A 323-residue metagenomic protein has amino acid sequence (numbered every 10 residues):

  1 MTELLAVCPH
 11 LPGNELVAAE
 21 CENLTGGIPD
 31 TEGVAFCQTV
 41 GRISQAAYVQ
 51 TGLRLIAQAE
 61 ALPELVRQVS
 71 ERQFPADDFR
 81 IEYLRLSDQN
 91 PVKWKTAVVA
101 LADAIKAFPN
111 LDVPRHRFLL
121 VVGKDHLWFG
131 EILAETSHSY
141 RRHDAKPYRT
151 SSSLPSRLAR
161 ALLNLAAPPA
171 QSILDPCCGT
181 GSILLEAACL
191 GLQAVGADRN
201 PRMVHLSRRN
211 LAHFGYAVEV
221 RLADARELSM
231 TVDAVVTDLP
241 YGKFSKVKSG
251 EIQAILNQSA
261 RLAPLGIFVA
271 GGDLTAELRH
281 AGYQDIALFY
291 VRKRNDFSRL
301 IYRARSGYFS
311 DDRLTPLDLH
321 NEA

Functional and structural regions predicted by a protein language model:
M1-T51, L55-A57, A61, R85-V92 (+2 more regions): Class I S-adenosyl-L-methionine-dependent methyltransferase catalytic core
L24, Q68, R72, A100 (+1 more regions): Residues that form generic nucleotide/phosphate-binding pockets
A57-D77: An N-terminal amphipathic alpha-helical segment
Q68-F74, P109-D112, V121: Short, charge-rich binding segments
R72-F74, E82-L86: A metal-dependent hydrolase signature that marks the N-terminal structural subdomain at the beginning of catalytic folds
A76-F79, A170-Q171: Nucleotide donor/acceptor-binding cores
D78, A104-R115: Short secondary-structure capping/junction motifs at helix and strand boundaries
V92-K95, V99-K106: A gly/proline- and charged-residue-enriched helix-loop-helix capping module
